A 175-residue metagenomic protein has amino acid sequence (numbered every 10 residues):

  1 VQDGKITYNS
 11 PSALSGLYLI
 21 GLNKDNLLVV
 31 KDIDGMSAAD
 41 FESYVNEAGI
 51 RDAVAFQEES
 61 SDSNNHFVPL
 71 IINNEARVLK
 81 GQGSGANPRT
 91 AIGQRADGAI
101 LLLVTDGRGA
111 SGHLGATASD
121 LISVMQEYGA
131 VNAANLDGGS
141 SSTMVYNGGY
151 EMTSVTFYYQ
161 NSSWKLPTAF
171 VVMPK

Functional and structural regions predicted by a protein language model:
V1-K175: Gly/Ser/Thr/Pro-rich low-complexity, intrinsically disordered segments
